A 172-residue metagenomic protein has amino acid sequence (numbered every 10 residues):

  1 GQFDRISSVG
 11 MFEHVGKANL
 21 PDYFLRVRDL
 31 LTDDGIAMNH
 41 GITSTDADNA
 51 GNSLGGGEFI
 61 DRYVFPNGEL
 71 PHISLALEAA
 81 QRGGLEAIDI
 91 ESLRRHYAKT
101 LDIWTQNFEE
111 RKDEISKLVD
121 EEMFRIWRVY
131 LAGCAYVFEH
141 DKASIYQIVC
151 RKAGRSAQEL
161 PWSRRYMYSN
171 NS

Functional and structural regions predicted by a protein language model:
G1-I6: A short acidic, Gly/Pro-enriched loop at the edge of an enzyme's catalytic core that lines a small-molecule cofactor
S7-F12, M38: A conserved beta-strand element that flanks and buttresses the S-adenosyl-L-methionine
H14-V15, N19: A short His-aromatic
P21-I36: A short glycine-rich, Lys/Arg-flanked "PGG" loop and its adjoining helix->strand segment in the class I
I42-A157, Y168-N171: Substrate-binding/catalytic lobe of Class I Rossmann-like enzymes that use SAM or dcSAM, i.e., the mid-to-C-terminal
W162-R164, S172: NAD(P)-dependent dehydrogenase/reductase Rossmann-like domain
